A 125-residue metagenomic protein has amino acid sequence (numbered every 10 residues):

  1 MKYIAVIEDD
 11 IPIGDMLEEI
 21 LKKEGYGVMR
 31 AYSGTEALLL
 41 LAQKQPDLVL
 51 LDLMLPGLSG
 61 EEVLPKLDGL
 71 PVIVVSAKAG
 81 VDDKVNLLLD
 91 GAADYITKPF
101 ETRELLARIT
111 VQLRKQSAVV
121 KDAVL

Functional and structural regions predicted by a protein language model:
M1-Q116: N-terminal/domain-start alpha-helical segments
K115-L125: CheY-like receiver
